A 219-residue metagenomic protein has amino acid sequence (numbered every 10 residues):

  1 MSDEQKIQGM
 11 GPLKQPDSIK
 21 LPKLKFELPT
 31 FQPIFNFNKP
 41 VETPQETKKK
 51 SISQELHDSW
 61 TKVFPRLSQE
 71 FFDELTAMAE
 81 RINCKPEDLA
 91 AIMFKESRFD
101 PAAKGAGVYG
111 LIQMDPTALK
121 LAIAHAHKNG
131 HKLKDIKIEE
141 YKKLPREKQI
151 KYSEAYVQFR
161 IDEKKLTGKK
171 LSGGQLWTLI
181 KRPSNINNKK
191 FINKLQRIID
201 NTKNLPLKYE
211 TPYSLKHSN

Functional and structural regions predicted by a protein language model:
M1-K14: Short, intrinsically disordered N-terminal pre-domain segments
G11-K14, I19-A77, L121, H125: N-terminal export signals and maturation junctions of secreted/periplasmic proteins
I52-N219: Catalytic glycan-binding domains that act on GlcNAc-containing polysaccharides
